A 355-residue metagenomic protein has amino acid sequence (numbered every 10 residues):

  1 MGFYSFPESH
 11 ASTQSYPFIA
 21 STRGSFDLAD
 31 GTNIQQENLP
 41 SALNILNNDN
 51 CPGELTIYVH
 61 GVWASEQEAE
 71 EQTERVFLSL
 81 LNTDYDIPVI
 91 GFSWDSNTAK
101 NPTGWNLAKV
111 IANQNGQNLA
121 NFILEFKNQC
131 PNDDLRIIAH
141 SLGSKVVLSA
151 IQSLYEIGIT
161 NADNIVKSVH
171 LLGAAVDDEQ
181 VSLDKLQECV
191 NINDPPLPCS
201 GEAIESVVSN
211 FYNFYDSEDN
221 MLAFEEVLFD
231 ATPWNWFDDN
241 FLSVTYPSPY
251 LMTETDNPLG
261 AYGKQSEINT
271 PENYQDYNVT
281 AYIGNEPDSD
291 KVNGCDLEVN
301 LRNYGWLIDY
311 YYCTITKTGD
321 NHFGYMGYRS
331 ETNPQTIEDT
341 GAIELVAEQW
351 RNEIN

Functional and structural regions predicted by a protein language model:
M1-G2: Bacterial N-terminal signal peptides
F6-D49, V62-E66, E70-D133, Q152-N355: Lipolytic serine-hydrolase domain surface
G53-E54: Alpha/beta-hydrolase fold active-site loops
I57-G61, H140, G173: The conserved beta1-alpha1 loop
L119, I138-A139, G143, V147: Gly/Ala-rich beta-loop-alpha elbow adjacent to hydrolase catalytic centers
